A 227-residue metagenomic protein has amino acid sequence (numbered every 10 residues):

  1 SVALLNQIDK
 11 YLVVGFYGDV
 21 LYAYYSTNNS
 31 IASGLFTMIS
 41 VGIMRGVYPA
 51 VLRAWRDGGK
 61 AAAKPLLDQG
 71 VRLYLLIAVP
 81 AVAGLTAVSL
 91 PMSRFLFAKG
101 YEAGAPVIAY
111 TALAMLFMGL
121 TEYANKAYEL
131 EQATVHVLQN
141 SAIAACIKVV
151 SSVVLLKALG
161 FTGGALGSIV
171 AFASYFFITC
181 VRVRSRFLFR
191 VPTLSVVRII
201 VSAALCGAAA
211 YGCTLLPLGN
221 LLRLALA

Functional and structural regions predicted by a protein language model:
S1, R72-P80, L113, F117 (+1 more regions): Hydrophobic alpha-helical transmembrane segments of multipass membrane transporters and ion channels, focusing on
V2, N6, N29, M44 (+5 more regions): Short runs within selected transmembrane alpha-helices of multi-pass transporters and secretion channels
Y11, G15, T37-V41, V82-L90 (+7 more regions): Membrane-embedded alpha-helical segments of multi-pass transporters/permeases
V13-F36, A62, E102-P106: Interfacial/gating helices of multi-pass transporter permease domains
Y17-V20, W55, Q132-T134, L159: Membrane-helix interface residues
D19, D68, L76, L85-M118 (+1 more regions): Interfacial segments at transmembrane-helix termini and the short loops linking adjacent helices
N28, A32-V71, L75-A78, N125-L130: Helix-loop junctions and terminal segments of transmembrane helices in multi-pass membrane transport/translocation
A144, L194-A227: Transmembrane alpha-helical segments of multi-pass transport proteins
